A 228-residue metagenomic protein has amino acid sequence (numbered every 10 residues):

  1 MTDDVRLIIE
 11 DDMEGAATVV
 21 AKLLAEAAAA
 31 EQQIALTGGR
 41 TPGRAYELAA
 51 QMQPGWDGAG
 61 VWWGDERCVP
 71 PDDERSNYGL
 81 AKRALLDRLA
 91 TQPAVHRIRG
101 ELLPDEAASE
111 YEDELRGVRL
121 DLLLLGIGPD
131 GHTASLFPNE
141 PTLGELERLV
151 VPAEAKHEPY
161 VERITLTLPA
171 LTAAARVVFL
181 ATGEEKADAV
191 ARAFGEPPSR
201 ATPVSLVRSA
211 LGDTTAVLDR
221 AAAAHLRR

Functional and structural regions predicted by a protein language model:
M1-I34: N-terminal glycine-/serine-/threonine-rich phosphate-binding loop
T2-D4, W56-L124: Ligand-binding beta-strand-loop-alpha-helix segment within the catalytic cores of soluble metabolic enzymes
A30-M52: Glycine-rich N-terminal segment of FAD-binding domains in flavoprotein oxidoreductases, spanning the beta-loop-helix
L36-T41, L125-P129, T182: Glycine-rich beta-strand-to-loop/alpha-helix junction loops that act as flexible
L48-W56, K82, P138-E147: A glycine- and small-aliphatic-rich helix-loop capping segment at beta-alpha/alpha-beta transitions that lines
A108-S109, A134-N139, A189-A193, R228: A short secondary-structure junction signal
L123-L125, P129-P169: Class I SAM-dependent methyltransferase SAM-binding "motif I" and its flanking Rossmann-like core
L171-R228: C-terminal functional extensions of proteins
